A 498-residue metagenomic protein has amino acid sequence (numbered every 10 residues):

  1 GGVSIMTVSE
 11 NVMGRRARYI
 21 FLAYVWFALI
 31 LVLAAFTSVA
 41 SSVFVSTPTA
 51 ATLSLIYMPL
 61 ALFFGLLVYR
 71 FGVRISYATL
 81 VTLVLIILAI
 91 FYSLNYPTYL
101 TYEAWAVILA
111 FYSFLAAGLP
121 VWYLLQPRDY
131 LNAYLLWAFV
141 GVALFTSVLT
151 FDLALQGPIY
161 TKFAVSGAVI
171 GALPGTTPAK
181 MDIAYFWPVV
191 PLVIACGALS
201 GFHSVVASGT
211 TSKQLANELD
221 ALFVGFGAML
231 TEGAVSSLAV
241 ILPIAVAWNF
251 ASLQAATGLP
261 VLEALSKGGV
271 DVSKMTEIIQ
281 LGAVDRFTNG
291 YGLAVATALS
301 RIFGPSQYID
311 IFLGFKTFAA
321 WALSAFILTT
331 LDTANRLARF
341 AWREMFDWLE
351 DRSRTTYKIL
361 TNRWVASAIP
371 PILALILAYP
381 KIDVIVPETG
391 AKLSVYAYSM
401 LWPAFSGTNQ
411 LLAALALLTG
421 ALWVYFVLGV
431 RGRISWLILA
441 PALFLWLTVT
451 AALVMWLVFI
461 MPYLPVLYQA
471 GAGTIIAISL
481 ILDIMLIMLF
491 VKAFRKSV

Functional and structural regions predicted by a protein language model:
G1, I5-A78, I86-W105, A195-S200 (+1 more regions): Helix-loop-helix module between adjacent transmembrane segments
G1-A17, T210-D220, V224, F250-L265 (+4 more regions): Flexible loop linkers connecting adjacent transmembrane helices in multi-pass alpha-helical membrane transporters
V12-I30, G227-A234, F287, I309-A319 (+4 more regions): Loop-to-transmembrane helix boundary motifs in multi-pass membrane proteins
V25, I30-A34, V84-L85, A89 (+6 more regions): Selective recognition of specific alpha-helical transmembrane segments in multi-pass small-molecule
T47-S54, F64-L85, T101-Y102, L131-N132 (+3 more regions): C-terminal membrane-solvent junction of multi-pass transporters and transport-like membrane proteins
G65-R70, R74, V84-V107, L115-A117 (+5 more regions): Hydrophobic alpha-helical segments and their helix-loop junctions in multi-pass secondary transporters
Y102-L119, F145-L153, T176-A216, V224-F226 (+5 more regions): Hydrophobic, membrane-embedded alpha-helices of multi-pass small-molecule transporters
S147-T176, L230-L293, T333, A378-A391: Extracellular/periplasmic helix-exit of transmembrane alpha-helices
